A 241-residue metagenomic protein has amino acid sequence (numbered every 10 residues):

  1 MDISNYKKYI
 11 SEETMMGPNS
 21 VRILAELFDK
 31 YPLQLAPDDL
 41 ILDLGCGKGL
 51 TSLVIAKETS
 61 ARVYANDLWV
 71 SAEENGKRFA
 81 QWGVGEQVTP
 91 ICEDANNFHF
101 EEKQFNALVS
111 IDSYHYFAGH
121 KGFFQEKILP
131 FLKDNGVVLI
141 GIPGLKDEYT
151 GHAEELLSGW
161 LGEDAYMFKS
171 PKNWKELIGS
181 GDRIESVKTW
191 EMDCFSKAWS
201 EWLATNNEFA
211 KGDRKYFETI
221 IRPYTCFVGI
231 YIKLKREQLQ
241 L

Functional and structural regions predicted by a protein language model:
M1-L35, S200: Conserved class I S-adenosyl-L-methionine
L42, K48-N97: Class I SAM-dependent methyltransferase SAM/SAH-binding core
F98-L108: A short acidic, Gly/Pro-enriched loop at the edge of an enzyme's catalytic core that lines a small-molecule cofactor
A107-H120: A short SAM/SAH-binding and catalytic strip from SAM-dependent methyltransferases
G122-V137: A short glycine-rich, Lys/Arg-flanked "PGG" loop and its adjoining helix->strand segment in the class I
P143-D164: Short, glycine-/aromatic-enriched active-site segment of Class I SAM-dependent methyltransferases
Y166-D182: Short alpha-helix
K188-L241: Conserved Class I S-adenosyl-L-methionine
